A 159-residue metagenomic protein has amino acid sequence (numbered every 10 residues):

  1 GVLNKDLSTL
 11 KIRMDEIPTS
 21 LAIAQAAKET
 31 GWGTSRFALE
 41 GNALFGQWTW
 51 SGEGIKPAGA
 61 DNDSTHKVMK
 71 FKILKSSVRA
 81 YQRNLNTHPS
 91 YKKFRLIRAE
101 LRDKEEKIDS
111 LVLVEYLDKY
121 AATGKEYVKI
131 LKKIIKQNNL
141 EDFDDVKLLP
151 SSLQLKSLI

Functional and structural regions predicted by a protein language model:
G1-A24, K28-I159: Catalytic cores of secreted/periplasmic lytic hydrolases that degrade extracellular macromolecules
